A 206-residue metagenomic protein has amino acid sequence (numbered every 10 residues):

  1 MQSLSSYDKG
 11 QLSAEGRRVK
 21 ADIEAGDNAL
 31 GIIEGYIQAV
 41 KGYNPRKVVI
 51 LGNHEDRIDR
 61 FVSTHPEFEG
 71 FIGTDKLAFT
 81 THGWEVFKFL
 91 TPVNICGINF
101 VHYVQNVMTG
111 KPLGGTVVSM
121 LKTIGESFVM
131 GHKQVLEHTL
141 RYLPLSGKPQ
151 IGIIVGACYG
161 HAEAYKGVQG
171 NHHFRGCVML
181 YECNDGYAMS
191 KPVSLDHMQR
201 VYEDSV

Functional and structural regions predicted by a protein language model:
M1-T81: Core catalytic region of metal-dependent phosphoesterases/phosphodiesterases, especially metallo-beta-lactamase-like
Q2-L12, G31, G35-Q38, V93 (+4 more regions): Feature recognizes metal-dependent phosphohydrolase scaffolds
G35, V86-F89, L113-V118: A generic local structural motif
G42, V93-C96, L121-I124: Short gly/pro-enriched beta-turn/loop segments at secondary-structure junctions
P45-V49, I98, E126-F128: Hydrophobic beta-strand segments of well-ordered beta-sheets in folded domains
P66-Y103: Metallo-beta-lactamase
V101-L195: Conserved beta-sheet core of the metallophosphoesterase superfamily
P192-V206: Polar, enzyme-active/binding microenvironments
